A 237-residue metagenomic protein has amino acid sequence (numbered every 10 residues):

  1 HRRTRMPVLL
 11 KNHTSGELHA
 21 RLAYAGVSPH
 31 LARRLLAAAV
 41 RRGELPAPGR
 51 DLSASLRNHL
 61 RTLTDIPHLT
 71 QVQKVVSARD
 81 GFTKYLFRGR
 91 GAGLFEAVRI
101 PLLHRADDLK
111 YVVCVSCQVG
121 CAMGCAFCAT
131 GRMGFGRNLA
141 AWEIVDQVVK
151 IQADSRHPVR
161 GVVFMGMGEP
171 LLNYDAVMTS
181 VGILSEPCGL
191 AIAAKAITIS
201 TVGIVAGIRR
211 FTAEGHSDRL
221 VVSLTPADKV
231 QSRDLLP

Functional and structural regions predicted by a protein language model:
R2-Y111: Flexible, acidic/Gly-rich N-terminal and inter-domain linker regions that tether and position cofactor-handling modules
S77-A78, S116-C117, S200, S223: Short linear Ser/Thr-Pro motifs
L102-E143: Canonical Radical SAM [4Fe-4S] cluster-binding loop centered on the CxxxCxxC motif and its immediate flanking residues
V115-V119, A129, V148, V163-G166 (+1 more regions): Short, structured patches in soluble enzyme cores that scaffold and shape functional sites
R132-G161: Conserved alpha-helical substructure of the radical SAM core
Q152-G161, G166-P237: Conserved AdoMet/S-adenosylmethionine-binding subsite of the radical SAM
